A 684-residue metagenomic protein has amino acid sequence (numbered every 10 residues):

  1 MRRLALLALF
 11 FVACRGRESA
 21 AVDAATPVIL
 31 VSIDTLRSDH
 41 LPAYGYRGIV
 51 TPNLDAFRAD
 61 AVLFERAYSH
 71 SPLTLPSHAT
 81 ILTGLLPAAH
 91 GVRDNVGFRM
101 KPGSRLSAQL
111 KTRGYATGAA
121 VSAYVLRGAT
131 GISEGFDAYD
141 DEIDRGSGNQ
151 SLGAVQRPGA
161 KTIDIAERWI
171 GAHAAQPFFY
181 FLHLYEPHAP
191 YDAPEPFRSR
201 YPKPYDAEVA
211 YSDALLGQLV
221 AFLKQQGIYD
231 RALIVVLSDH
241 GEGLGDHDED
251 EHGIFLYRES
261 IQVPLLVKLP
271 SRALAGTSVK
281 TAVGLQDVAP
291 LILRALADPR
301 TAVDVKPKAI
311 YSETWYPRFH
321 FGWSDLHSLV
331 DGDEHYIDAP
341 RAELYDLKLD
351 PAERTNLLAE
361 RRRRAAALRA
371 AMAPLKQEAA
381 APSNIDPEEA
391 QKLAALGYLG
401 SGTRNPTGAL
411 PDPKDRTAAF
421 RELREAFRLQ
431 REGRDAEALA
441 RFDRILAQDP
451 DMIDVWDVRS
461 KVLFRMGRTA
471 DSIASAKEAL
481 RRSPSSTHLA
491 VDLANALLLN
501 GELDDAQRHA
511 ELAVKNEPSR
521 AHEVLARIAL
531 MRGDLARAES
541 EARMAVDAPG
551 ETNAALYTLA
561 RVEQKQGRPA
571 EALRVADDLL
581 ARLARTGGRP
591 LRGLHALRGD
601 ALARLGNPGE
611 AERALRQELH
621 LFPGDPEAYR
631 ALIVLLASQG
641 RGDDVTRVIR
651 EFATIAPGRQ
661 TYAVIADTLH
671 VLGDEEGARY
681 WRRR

Functional and structural regions predicted by a protein language model:
R2-L7: Sec-dependent signal peptide recognition, specifically the positively charged N-region followed immediately by
V12-N495, L499-E502, R508, R527 (+12 more regions): Catalytic domains that recognize anionic headgroups
R444-I445, E478-A479, L512-A513, M544-A545 (+4 more regions): Canonical positions in the second alpha-helix
P450, P484, N516-P518, G550 (+4 more regions): Short coil turns that delineate tetratricopeptide repeat
V455, L489, A521-E523, A555 (+4 more regions): TPR alpha-solenoid repeat register
I655, R659-R684: Terminal, low-structured helical/coil segments at or just beyond the last alpha-helical repeat
